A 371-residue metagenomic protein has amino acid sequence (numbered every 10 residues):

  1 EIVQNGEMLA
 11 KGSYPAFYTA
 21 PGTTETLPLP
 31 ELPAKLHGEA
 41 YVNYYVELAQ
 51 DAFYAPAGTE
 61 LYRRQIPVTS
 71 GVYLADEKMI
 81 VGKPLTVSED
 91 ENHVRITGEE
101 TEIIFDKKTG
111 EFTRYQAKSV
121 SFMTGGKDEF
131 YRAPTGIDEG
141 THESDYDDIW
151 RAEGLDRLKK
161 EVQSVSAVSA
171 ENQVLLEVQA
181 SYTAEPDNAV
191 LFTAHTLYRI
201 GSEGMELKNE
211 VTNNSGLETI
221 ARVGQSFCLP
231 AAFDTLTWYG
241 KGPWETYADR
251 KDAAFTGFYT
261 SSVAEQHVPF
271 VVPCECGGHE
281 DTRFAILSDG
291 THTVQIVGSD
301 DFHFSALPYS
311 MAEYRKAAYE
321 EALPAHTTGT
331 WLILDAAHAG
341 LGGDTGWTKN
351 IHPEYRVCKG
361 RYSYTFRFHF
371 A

Functional and structural regions predicted by a protein language model:
E1: Catalytic-domain carbohydrate-binding cleft regions of carbohydrate-active enzymes
Q4, Y18, L32-G38, I66-A371: Beta-strand/loop-rich accessory regions of lumenal/periplasmic or secreted enzymes, predominantly carbohydrate-active
G6-Y54: Intrinsically disordered, low-complexity Pro/Gly/Ser/Thr-rich segments with frequent PxxP/GP/PP motifs and embedded
A10-G12, T59-R64: Extracellular and select intracellular beta-sandwich modules with Ser/Thr-enriched, small-residue motifs on
A52-L61, T219, T345-G346: Beta-sandwich strand segments
